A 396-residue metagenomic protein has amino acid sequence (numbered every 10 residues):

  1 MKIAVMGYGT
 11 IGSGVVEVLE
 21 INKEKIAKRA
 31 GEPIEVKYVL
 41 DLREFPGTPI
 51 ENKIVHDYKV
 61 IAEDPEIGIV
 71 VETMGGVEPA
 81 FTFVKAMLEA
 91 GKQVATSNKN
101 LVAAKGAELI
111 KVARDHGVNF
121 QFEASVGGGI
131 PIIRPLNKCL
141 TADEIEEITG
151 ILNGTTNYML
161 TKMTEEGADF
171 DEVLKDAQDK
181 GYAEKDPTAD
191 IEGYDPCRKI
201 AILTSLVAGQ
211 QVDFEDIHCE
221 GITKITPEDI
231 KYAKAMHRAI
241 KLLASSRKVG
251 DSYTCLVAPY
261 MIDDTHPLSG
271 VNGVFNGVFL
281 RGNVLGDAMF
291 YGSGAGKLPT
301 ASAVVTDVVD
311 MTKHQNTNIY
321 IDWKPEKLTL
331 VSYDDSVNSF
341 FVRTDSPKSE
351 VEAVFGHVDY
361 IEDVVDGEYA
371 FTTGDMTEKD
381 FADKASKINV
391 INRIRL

Functional and structural regions predicted by a protein language model:
M1-E89: N-terminal glycine-/serine-/threonine-rich beta1-alpha1-beta2 phosphate-ribose binding loop of Rossmann-like
M6, E72-M74, S97, A104 (+1 more regions): Structural motif
I67, R114-D195, I202: Rossmann-like NAD(P)H-binding beta-loop-alpha module
A80-A86, A90, K99-N137: Rossmann-fold NAD(P)-binding glycine/threonine-rich loop
Q93-A95: A short hydrophobic/small-residue beta-strand
I145-T149, N157-L160, T164, D176 (+3 more regions): Catalytic, metal-anchored helix/loop core of enzyme active sites in primary metabolism
L174-G270, F275-G277: Substrate-binding/catalytic subdomain of NAD(P)-dependent oxidoreductase enzymes
V308-L396: A conserved regulatory-domain signal marking ACT and ACT-like small-molecule sensing domains and adjacent regulatory
